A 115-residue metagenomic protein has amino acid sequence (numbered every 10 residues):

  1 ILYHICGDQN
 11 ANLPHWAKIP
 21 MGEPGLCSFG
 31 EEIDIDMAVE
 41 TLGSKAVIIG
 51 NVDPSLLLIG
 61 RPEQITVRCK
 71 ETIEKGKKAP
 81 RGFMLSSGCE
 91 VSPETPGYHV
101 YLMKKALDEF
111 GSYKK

Functional and structural regions predicted by a protein language model:
I1-K115: Active-site loop segments of alpha/beta catalytic cores
